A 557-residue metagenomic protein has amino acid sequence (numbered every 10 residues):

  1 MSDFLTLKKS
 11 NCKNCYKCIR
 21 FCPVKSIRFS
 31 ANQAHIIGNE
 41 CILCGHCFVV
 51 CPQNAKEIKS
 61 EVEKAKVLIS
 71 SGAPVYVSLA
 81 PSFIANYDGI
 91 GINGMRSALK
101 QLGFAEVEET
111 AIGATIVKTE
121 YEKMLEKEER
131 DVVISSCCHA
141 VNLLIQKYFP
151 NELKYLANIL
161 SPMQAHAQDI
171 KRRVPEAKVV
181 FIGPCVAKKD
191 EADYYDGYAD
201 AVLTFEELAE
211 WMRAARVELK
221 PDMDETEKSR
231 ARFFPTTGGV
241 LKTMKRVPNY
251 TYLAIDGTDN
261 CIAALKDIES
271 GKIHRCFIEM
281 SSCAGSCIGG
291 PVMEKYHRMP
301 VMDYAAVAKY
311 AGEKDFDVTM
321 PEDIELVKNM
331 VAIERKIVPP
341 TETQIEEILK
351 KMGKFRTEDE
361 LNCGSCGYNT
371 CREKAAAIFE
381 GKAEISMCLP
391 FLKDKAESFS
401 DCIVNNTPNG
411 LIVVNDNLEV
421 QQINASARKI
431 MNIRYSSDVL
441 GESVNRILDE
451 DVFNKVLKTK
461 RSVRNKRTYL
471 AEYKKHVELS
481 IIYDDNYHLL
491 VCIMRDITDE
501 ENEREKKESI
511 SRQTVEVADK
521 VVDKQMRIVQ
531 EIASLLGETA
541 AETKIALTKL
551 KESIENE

Functional and structural regions predicted by a protein language model:
F4-K9, K13-I37, I42, H46-E61 (+2 more regions): Iron-sulfur cluster-binding cysteine motifs and their immediate structural context in ferredoxin-like electron-transfer
K59-K336, P340-L349, N369-A376: Iron-sulfur-associated redox domains of electron-transfer enzymes in respiratory and anaerobic energy metabolism
I385, L389-N406, E503-I510, V521: Short, charged amphipathic alpha-helical "coupling" segments at sensory-output junctions in signaling proteins
K395-R428: Sensory modules in modular signal-transduction proteins
R428-I447, S509: PAS and related sensory helical modules
D449-D499: PAS-family sensory/regulatory modules and their coupling/dimerization elements
Y483-I528: Sensory coupling linkers of modular signal transduction proteins
S509-E557: Signal-transducing coiled-coil/dimerization helices and immediately adjacent hinge/linker segments that couple sensory
